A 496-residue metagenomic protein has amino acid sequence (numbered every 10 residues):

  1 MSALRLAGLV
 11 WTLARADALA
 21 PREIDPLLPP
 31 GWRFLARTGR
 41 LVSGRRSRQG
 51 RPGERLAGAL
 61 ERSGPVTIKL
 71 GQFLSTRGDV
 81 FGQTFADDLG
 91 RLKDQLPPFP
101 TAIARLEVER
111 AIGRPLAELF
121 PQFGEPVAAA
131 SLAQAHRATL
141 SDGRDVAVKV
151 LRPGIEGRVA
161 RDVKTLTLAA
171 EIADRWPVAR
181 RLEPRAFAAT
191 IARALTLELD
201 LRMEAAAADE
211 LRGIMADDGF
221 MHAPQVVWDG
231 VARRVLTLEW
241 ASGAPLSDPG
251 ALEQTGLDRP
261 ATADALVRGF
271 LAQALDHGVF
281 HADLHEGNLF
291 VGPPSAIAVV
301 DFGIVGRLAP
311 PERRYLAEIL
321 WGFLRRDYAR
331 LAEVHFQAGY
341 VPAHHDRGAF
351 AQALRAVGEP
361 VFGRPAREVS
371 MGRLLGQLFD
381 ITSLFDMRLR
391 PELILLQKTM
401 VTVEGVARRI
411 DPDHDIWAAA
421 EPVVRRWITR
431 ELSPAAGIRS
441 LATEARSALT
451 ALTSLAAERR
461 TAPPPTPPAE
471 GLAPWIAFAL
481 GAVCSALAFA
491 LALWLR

Functional and structural regions predicted by a protein language model:
M1-Q134, G157-A186, A407: N-terminal accessory/targeting segments that precede structured cores
A20-R22, P26, P30, R45-R46 (+6 more regions): Helix-rich C-lobe and terminal helical cap/extension of kinase-like folds
Q83, L89-P97, E109-I112, E118 (+9 more regions): ATP-dependent phospho-/nucleotidyl transfer catalytic cores
A133-S141: Conserved ATP phosphate-binding architecture of protein kinases
R144-V146: Glycine-rich phosphate/pyrophosphate-binding loop shared by adenosine-nucleotide-utilizing enzymes
K149-L151: Conserved beta3-strand ATP-binding lysine motif
G287-V291: Hydrophobic residue at the +6 position relative to the catalytic HRD Asp in the kinase catalytic loop
A490-R496: Juxtamembrane boundary at the C-terminal end of a transmembrane helix
